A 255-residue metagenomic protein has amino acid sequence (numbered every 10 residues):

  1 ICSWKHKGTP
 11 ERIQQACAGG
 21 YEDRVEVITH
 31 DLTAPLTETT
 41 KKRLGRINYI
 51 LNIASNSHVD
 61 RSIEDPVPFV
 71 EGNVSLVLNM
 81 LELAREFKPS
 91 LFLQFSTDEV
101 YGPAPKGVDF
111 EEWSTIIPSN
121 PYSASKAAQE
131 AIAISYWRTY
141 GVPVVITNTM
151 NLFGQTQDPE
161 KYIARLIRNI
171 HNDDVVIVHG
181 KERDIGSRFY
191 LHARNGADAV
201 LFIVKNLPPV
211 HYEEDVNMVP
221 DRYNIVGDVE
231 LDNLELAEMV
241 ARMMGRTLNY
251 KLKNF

Functional and structural regions predicted by a protein language model:
I1-L152: N-terminal Rossmann-like NAD(P)+-binding domain of SDR-like oxidoreductases, especially those catalyzing
E26, H30-D31, I170-F255: C-terminal substrate-binding subdomain of Rossmann-fold SDR/epimerase-dehydratase oxidoreductases
V74-E82, E160, R194-A197, L201: Conserved active-site region of classical short-chain dehydrogenase/reductase
A104, T156, V229: Gly/Ser/Thr-rich beta-alpha loop segments that engage phosphate groups in nucleotides
V108, P159-I167, V240: A glycine/serine/threonine-rich, flexible loop-to-helix segment that serves as the NAD(P) cofactor-binding "lid"
P118-S125, Q155, P159-I163, F189-A193: The catalytic Tyr-centered alpha-helix of NAD(P)H-dependent dehydrogenases
A128, I132, Y136, L166 (+2 more regions): Hydrophobic alpha-helix immediately C-terminal to the catalytic Tyr-X-X-X-Lys motif of short-chain
